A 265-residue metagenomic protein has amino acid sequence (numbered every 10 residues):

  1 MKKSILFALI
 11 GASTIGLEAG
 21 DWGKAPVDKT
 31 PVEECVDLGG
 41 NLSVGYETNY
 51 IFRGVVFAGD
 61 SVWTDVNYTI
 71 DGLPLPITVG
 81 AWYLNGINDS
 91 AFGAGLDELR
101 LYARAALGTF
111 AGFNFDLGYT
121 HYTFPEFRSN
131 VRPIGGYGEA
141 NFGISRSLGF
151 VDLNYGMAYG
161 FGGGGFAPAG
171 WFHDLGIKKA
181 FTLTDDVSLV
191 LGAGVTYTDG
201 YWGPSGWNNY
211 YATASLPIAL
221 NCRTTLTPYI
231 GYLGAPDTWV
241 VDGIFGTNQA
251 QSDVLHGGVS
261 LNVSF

Functional and structural regions predicted by a protein language model:
M1-G39, S264: Cleavable N-terminal export/targeting peptides
V36-L38, A58-V62, G95-L99, I134-A140 (+3 more regions): Residues that define the transmembrane beta-barrel architecture of outer-membrane proteins
L42-V44, V66, V79-A81, A103 (+7 more regions): Membrane-embedded beta-strand positions of outer-membrane beta-barrel proteins
Y46-F52, I70, Y83-I87, L107 (+8 more regions): Transmembrane beta-strands of outer-membrane beta-barrel pores
R53-V55, N88-F92, N114, E126-N130 (+4 more regions): Outer-membrane beta-barrel proteins
L73-V79, F110-L117, G149-Y155, T184-L191 (+1 more regions): Repeated loop/turn-to-beta-strand initiation elements of outer-membrane beta-barrel proteins
P74-G135, T238: Surface-exposed loop and membrane-interface regions of Gram-negative outer-membrane beta-barrel proteins
I218, Q251-F265: Outer-membrane beta-barrel "beta-signal"
